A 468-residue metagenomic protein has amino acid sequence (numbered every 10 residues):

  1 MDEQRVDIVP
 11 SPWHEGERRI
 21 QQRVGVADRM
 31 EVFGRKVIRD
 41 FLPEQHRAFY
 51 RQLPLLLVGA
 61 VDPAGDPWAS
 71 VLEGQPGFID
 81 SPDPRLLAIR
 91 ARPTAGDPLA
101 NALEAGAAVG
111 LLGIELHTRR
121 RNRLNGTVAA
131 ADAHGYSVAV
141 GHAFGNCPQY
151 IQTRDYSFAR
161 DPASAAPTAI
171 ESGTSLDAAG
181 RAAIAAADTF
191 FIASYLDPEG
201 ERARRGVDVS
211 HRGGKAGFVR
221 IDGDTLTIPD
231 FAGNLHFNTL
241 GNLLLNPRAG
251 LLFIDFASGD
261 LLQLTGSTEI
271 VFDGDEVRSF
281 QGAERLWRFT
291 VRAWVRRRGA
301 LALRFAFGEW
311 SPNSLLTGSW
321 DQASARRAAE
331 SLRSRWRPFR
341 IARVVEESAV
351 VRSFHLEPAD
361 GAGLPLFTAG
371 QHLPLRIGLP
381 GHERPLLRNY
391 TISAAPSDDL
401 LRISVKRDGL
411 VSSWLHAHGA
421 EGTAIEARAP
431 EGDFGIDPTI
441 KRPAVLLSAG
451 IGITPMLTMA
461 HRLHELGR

Functional and structural regions predicted by a protein language model:
M1-Q52, R121-T227, N242-N246, S258-L261 (+2 more regions): C-terminal edge-of-domain segments
L53-A60, A108-G113, A187-P198, A249-L251 (+1 more regions): A short, Trp-centered hydrophobic/proline-enriched beta-strand micro-motif
A64-W68, E73-D80, P84-H134, G206 (+3 more regions): Short, structured beta-strand-loop surface elements
A91-T94, F231-N234, T290-R292, L356-A362 (+1 more regions): A structural micro-motif recognizing beta-strand termini and the immediately following turn/loop segments
L103-A105, I184, L243, F367 (+1 more regions): Short, well-ordered loop/turn sites that connect or cap secondary structure elements
E115-T118, A143, F256-S258, G378-H382 (+1 more regions): Short, charged beta-turn/beta-strand-edge "cap" motif at the junction between a beta-strand and an adjacent loop
A329-A424, R428, G435, K441 (+1 more regions): Ferredoxin-reductase
I392, I453-G467: Histidine-anchored nucleotide/phosphate-binding helix
